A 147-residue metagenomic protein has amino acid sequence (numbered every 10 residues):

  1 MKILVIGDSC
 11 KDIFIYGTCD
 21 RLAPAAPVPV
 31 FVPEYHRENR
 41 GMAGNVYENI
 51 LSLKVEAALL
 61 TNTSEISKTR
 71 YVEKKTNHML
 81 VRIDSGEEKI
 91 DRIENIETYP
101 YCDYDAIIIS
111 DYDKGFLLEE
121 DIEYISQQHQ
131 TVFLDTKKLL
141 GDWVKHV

Functional and structural regions predicted by a protein language model:
M1-L22, A26, E34-V147: Ribokinase/PfkB-type carbohydrate-kinase core domain
